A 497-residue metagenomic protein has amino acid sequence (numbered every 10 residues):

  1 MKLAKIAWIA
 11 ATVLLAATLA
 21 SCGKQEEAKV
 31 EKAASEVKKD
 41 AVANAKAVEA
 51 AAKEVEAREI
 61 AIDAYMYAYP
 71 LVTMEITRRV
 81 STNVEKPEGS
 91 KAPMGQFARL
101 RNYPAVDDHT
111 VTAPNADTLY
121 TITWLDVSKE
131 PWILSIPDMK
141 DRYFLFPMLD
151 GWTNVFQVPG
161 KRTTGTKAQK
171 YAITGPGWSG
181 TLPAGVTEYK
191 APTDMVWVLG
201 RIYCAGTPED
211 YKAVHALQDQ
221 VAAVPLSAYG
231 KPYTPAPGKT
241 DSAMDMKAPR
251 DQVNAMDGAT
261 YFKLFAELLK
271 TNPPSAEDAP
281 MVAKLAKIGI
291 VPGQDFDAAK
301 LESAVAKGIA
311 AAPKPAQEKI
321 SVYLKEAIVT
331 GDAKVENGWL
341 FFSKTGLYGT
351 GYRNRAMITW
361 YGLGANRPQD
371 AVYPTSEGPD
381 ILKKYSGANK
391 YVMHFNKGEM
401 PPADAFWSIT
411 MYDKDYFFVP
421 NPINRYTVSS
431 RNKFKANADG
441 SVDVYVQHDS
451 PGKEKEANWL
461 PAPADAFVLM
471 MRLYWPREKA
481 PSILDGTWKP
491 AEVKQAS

Functional and structural regions predicted by a protein language model:
M1-I9: Bacterial N-terminal signal peptides that target proteins for export
A11-L14: Repetitive helical segments and hydrophobic/amphipathic motifs
T18-S21: C-terminal motif of bacterial Sec signal peptides marking the signal peptidase cleavage site
G23-Q25: Bacterial signal peptide processing site
K29-S497: A compositional/structural signature for long, glycine/proline-rich flexible linkers and loops on extracytoplasmic
